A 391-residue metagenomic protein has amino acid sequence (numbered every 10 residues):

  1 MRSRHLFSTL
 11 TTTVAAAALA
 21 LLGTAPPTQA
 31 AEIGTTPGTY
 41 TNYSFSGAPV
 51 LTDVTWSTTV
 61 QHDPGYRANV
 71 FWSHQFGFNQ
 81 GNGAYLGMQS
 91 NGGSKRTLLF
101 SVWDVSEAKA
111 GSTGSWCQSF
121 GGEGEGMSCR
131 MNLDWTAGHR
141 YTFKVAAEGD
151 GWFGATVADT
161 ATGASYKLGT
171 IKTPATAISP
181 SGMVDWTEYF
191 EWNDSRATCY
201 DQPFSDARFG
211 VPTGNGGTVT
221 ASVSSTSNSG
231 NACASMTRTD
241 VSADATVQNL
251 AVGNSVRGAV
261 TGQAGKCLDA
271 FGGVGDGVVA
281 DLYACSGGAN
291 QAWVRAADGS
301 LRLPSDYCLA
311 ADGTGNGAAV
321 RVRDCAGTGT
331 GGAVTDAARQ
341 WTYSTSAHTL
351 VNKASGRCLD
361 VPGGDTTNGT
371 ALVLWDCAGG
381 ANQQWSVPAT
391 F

Functional and structural regions predicted by a protein language model:
M1-A30: Secretory targeting and sorting signals
A31-C117, R130: Secretory/extracellular carbohydrate-interaction modules and structurally similar beta-sandwich "look-alikes"
E32-D53, S57-R67, W186-V256: Activation corresponds to long, low-complexity, non-globular regions
D53-T59, R140-A146, G154-T156, A310 (+3 more regions): Residues within well-ordered beta-strands of beta-sheet-rich folds
Q118-T142: Short, aromatic/His-centered strand-loop micro-motif at the edge of beta-sheets
W135-K167: Carbohydrate-binding surfaces in secreted/extracellular proteins
T170-R196: Flexible glycan-contacting loops in extracellular carbohydrate-active proteins
G253-F391: Lectin-like carbohydrate-binding module/patch detector with strong preference for beta-trefoil
